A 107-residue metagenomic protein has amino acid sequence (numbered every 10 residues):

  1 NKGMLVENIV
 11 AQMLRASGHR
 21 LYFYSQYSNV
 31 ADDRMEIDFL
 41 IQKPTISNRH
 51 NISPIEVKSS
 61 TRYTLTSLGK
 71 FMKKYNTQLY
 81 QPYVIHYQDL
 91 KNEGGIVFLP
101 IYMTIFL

Functional and structural regions predicted by a protein language model:
N1-L107: A cross-kingdom feature that marks ATP-driven nucleic-acid transaction machinery
